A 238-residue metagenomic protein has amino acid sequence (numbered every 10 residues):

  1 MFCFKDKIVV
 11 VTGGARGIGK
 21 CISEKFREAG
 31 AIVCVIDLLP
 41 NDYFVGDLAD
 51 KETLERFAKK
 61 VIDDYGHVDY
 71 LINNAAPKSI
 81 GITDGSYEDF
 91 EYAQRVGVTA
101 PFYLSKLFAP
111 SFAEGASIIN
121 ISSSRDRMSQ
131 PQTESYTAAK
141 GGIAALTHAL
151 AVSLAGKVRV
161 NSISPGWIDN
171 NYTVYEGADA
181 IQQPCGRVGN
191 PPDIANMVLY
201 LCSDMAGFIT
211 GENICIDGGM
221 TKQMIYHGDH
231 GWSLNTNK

Functional and structural regions predicted by a protein language model:
F2-V33: Canonical Rossmann dinucleotide-binding motif of NAD(H)/NADP(H)-dependent dehydrogenases/reductases, specifically
N74-S79, G219: Conserved NAD(P)H cofactor-binding loop of Rossmann-fold oxidoreductase domains
G81-Q94, D179: Substrate-binding pocket helix/loop in short-chain dehydrogenase/reductase
S105, A139, T147: Active-site helix of classical SDR
P110, A151-G156, G207: Alpha-helical segment proximal to the catalytic Tyr-Lys
S123: Residue(s) in the substrate-gating loop at a strand-loop-helix junction that position the organic substrate next
S162, G177-I209, I216-G218, K238: C-terminal helical subdomain
